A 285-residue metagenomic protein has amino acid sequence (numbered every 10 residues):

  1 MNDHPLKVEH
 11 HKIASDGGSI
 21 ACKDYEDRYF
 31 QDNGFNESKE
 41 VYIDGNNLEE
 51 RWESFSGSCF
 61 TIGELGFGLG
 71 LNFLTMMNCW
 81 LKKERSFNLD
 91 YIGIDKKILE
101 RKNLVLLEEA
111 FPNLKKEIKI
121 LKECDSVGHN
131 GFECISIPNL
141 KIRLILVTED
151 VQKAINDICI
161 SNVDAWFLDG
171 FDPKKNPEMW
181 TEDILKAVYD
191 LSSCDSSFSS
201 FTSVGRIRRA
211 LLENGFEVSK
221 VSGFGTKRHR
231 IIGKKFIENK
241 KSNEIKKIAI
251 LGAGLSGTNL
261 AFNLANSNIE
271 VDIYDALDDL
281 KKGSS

Functional and structural regions predicted by a protein language model:
N2-F60, L71-K83: Class I SAM-dependent methyltransferase Rossmann-like catalytic core, especially the SAM/SAH-binding loop
E53-N162, E182: The AdoMet/dcAdoMet-binding core of the Class I SAM-like
G63-L71, T202-S203, A253-L255, S284: Class I SAM-dependent methyltransferase "Motif I" SAM/SAH-binding loop
T181-C194: A short glycine-rich, Lys/Arg-flanked "PGG" loop and its adjoining helix->strand segment in the class I
D195-T202: Conserved beta-strand signature within the Rossmann-like core of class I S-adenosyl-L-methionine
S203-K246: Class I S-adenosyl-L-methionine
I245-D272: N-terminal Rossmann-like FAD-binding beta1-loop-alpha1 element of flavoenzymes
N266-S285: Glycine-rich FAD pyrophosphate-binding loop
